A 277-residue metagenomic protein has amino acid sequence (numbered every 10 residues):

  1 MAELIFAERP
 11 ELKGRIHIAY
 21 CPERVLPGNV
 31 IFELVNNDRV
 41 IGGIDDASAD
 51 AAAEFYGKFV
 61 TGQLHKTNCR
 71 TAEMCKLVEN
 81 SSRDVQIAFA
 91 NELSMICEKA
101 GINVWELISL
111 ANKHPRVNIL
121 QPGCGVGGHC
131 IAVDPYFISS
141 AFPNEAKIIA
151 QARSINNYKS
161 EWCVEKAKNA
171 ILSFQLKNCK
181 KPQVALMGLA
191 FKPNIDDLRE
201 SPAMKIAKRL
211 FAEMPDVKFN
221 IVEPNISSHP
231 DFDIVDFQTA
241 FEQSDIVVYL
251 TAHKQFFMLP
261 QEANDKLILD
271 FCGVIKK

Functional and structural regions predicted by a protein language model:
M1-K277: Structural/interface elements that position substrates and couple domains in central-metabolism enzymes
